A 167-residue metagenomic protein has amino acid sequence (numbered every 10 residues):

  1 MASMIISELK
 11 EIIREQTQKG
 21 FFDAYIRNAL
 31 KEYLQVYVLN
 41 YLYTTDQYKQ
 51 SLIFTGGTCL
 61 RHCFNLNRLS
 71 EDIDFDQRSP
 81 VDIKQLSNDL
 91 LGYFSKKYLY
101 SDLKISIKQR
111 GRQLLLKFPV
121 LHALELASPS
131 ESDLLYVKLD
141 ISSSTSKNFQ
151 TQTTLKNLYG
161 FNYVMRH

Functional and structural regions predicted by a protein language model:
M1-Y33: N-terminal regions immediately upstream of nucleotidyltransferase
Q18, V36, N40, L126-H167: Catalytic cores of NTP-dependent nucleotidyl/adenyl transfer enzymes across multiple folds
L39, S95-D140: Conserved catalytic core of two-metal-ion nucleotidyltransferases
Y43: Alpha-helical phosphate/pyrophosphate-handling elements in metalloenzyme active cores
S51-C59: Short gly/ser-rich loop at a beta-strand->alpha-helix junction or flexible surface loop bordering the NTP-binding
G57, F64-S87: Catalytic metal-binding acidic patch
Q85-Y98: Amphipathic alpha-helical segments
